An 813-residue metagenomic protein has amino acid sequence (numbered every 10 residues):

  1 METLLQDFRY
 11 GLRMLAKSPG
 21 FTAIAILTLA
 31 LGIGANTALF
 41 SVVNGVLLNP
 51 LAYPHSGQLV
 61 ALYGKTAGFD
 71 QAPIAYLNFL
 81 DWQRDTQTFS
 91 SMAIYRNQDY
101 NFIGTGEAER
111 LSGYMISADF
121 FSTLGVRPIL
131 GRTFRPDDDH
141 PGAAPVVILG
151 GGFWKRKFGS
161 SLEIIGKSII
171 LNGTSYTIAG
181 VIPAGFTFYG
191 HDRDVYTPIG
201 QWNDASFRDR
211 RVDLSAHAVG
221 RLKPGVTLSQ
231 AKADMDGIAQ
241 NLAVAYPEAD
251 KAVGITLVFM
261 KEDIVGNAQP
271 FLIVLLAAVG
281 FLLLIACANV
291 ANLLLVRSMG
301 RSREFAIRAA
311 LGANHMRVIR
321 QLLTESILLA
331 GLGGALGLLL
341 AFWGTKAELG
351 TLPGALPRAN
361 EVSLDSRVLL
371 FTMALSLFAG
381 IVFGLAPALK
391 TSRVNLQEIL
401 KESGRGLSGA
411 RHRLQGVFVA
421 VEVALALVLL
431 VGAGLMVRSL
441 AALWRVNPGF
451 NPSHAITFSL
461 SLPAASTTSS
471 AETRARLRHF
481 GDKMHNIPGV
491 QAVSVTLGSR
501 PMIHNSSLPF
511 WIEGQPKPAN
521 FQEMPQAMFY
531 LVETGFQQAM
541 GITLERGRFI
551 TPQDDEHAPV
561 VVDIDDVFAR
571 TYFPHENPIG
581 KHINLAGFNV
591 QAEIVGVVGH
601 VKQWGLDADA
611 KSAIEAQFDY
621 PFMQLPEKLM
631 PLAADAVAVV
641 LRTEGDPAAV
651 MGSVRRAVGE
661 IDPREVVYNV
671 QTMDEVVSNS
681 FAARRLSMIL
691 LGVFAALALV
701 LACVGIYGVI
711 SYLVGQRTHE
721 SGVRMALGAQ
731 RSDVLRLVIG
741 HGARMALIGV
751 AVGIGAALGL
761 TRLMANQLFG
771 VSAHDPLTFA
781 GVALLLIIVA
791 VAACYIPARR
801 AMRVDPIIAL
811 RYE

Functional and structural regions predicted by a protein language model:
M1-I24, Y53, G68-F69, E107-R110 (+13 more regions): Membrane-helix entry/capping segments
M1-T22, M260-V265, L294-R320, T324 (+3 more regions): Alpha-helical transmembrane segments of integral membrane proteins
S18-V46, I285-C287, G331-G334, Q415-S439 (+4 more regions): Short, strongly hydrophobic transmembrane alpha-helices
L31-Q58, Y76, G344-P353, L425-H454 (+4 more regions): Alpha-helical transmembrane segments
V42, A291, I327-L396, L435-R438 (+1 more regions): Small-residue-rich transmembrane alpha-helices
L51-D99, D213-V219, D234, N447-P509: Membrane-proximal extracellular/periplasmic loop immediately following the first transmembrane helix
D99, G113-P136, P145-I273, K346 (+2 more regions): Mid-to-C-terminal secondary-structure elements that act as membrane-proximal/extracytoplasmic interface segments
A286-A330, N395, V704-A746, V750 (+3 more regions): Interfacial "coupling" helices/loops that link adjacent transmembrane helices in transporter permeases
